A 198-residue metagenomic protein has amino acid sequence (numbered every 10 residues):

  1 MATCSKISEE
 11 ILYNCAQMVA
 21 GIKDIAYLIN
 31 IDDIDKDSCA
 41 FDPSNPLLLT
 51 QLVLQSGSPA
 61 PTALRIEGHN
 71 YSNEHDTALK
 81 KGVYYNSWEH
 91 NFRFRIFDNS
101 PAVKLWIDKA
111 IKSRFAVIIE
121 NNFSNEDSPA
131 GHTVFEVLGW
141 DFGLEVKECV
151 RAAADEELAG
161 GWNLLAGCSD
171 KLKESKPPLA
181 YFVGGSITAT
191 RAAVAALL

Functional and structural regions predicted by a protein language model:
M1, L48, G131, S186-T188 (+1 more regions): A detector of low-complexity, intrinsically disordered, Ser/Thr/Gly/Pro/Ala-rich segments
A2-R93, F142-E157: Solvent-exposed edge beta-strands and adjacent loop segments that serve as assembly or binding interfaces
I25-A26, I66-G68, W106-A110, V146 (+1 more regions): Generic hydrophobic, helix-prone segments enriched in Leu/Val/Ile
I31-I34, F97-P101, N122-S124, S169-K173: Generic structural motif
E67-L138: Structured, beta-strand-rich domain cores that present glycine/charged loop surfaces used to bind extended ligands
L138-L198: Mixed-charge, glycine-accented linear interaction segment located at domain edges/termini
